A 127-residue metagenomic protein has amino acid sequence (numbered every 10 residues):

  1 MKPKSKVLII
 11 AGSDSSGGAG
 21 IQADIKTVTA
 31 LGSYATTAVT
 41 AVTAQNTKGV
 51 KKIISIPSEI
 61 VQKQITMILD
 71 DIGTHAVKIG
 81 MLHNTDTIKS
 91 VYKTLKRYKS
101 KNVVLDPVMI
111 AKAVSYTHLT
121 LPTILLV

Functional and structural regions predicted by a protein language model:
M1-A76: Small-residue (G/A/S/T)-rich helix-start motifs and N-terminal tracts that mark the onset
T36, K93, P122-T123: Intrinsically disordered/low-complexity terminal segments and short unstructured peptides
I79, H83-L119: Conserved beta-alpha-beta core of the PfkB/ribokinase-like small-molecule kinase fold
H118-V127: Single conserved hydrophobic/aromatic residue that forms the stacking wall/gate of nucleotide- or nucleobase-binding
